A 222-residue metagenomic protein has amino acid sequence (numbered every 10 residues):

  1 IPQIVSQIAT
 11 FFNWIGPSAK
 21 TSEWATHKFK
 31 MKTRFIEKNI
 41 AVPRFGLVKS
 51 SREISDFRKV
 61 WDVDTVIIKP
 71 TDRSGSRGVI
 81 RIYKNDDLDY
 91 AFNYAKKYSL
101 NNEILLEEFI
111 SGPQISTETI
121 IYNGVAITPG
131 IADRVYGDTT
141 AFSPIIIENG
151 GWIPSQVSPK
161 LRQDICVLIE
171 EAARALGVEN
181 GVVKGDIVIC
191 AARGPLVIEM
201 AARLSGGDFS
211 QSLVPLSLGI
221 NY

Functional and structural regions predicted by a protein language model:
I1-H27, N39-K49: A short, GP-enriched loop/loop-strand-helix hinge that lies immediately N-terminal to, or at the N-terminal rim
P2-V5, I54, Q114-I115: Short, well-ordered alpha-helical microsegments
V5-A9, I80, T119: Short amphipathic alpha-helical segments
I15, D72-S76, G206-G207: A short, flexible beta-alpha/helix-coil linker loop
H27-L105, I110-S111, Y122-G124, W152-V167 (+1 more regions): Active-site nucleotide/adenylate-binding loops and adjacent lid/helix of ATP-dependent enzymes
D86, E108-S111, I115, T119-V178 (+3 more regions): ATP-dependent carboxylate/phosphate-activation module, predominantly the ATP-grasp catalytic core and closely related
R193-P195: Conserved protein kinase catalytic/activation segment
V197-E199: Pre-DFG segment of protein kinase catalytic domains
